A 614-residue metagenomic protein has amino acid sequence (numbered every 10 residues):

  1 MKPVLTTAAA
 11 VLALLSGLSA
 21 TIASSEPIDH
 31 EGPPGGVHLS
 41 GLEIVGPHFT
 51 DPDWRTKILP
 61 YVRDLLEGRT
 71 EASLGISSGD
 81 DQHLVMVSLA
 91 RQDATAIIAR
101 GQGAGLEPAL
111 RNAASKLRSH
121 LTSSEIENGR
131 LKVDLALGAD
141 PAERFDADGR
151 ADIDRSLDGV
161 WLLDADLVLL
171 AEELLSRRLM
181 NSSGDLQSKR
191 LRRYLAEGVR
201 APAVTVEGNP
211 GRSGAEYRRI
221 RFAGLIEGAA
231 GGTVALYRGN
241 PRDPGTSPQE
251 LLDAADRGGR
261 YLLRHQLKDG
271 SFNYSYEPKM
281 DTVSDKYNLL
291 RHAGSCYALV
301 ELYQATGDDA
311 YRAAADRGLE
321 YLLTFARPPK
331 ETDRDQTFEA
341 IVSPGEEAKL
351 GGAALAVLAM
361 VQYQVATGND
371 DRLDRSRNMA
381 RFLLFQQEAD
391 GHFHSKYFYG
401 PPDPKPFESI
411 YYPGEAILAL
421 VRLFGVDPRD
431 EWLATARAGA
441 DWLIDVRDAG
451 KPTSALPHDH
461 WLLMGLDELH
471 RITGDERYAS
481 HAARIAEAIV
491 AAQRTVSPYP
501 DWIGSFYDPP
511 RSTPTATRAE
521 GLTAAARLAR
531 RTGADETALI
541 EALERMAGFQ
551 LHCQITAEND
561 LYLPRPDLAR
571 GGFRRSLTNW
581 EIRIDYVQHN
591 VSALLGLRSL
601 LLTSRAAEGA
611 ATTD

Functional and structural regions predicted by a protein language model:
A8-S19: Bacterial N-terminal signal peptides
L39-P47, K57-L74, D81, G101 (+1 more regions): C-terminal binding/interaction regions
I58, S247-L262, G307-F325, G368-Q386 (+5 more regions): Extended, well-ordered alpha-helical scaffold segments
P210-A215, R219-L290, A314-R317, Y321 (+7 more regions): Low-complexity, Ser/Thr/Pro/Gly-enriched N-terminal "stalk/linker" regions
L236-P248, A293-D309, L355-N369, E415-R429 (+3 more regions): Well-ordered alpha-helical scaffold segments within catalytic/enzyme domains
L263-V283, L322-E347, L383-K405, E431-W461 (+4 more regions): Glycine- and aromatic-rich loop/turn segments at beta-sheet edges
Y287, A491-D614: CBM-like carbohydrate-recognition segments
L358-R429, I444-K451, M464-D467: Active-site lining segments of carbohydrate-active enzymes
